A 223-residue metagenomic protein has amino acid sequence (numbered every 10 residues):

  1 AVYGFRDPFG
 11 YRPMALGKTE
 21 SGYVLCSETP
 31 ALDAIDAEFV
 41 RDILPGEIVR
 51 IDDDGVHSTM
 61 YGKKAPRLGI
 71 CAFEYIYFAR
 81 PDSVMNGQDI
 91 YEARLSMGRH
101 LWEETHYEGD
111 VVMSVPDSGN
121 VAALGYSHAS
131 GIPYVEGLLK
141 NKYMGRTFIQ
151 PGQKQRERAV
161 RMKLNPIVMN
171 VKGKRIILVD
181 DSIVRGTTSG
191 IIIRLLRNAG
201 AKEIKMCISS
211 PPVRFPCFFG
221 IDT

Functional and structural regions predicted by a protein language model:
A1-T223: PRPP-associated nucleotide enzymes
